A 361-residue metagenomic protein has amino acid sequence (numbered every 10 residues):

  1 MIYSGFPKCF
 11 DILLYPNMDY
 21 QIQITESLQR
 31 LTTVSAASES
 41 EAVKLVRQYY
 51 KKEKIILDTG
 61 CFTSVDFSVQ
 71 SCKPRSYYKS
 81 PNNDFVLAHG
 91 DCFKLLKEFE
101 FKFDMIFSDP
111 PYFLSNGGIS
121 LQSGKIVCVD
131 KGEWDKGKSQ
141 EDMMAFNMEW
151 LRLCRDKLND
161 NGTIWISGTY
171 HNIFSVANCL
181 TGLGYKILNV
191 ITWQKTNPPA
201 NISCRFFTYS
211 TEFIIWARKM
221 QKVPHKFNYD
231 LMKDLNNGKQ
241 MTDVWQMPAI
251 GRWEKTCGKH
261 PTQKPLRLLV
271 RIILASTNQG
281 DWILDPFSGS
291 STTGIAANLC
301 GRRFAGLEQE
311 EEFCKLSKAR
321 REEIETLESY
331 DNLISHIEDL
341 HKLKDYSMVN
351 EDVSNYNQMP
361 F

Functional and structural regions predicted by a protein language model:
I12, P16-S27: Short aromatic-glycine-(Arg/Gly/Cys) micro-motifs in beta-strand/loop hairpins
S27-Q29, N82: Glycine-centered tight beta-turn/hairpin loop motif at sheet-sheet or coil-to-beta transitions
Q29-A37: A short, exposed loop/beta-hairpin motif centered on an aromatic-Gly-Thr core
S38-I56: A short, charged, amphipathic alpha-helix used as a generic interaction element across diverse proteins
K52-R75: Short, mixed-charge low-complexity intrinsically disordered segments
K73-L316, E351, P360-F361: Core catalytic lobe of class I
K315-F361: PRPP-dependent phosphoribosyltransferase catalytic core
